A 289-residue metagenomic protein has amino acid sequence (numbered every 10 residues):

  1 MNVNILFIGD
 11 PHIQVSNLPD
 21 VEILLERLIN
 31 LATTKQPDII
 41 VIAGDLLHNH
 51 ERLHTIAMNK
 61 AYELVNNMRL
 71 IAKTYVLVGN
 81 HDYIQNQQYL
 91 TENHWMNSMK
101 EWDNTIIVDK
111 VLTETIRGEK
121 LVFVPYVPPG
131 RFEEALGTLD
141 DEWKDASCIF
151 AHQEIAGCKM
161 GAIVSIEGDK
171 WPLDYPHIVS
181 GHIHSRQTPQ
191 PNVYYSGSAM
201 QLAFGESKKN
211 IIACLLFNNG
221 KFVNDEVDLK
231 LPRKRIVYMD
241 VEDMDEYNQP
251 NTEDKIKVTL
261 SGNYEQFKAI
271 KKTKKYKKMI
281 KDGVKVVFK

Functional and structural regions predicted by a protein language model:
N2-N4, P11, S16-T113, W171-Y175: Core catalytic region of metal-dependent phosphoesterases/phosphodiesterases, especially metallo-beta-lactamase-like
V3-I5, I39, E119-K120, S147-C148 (+1 more regions): Structural motif
G9-I13, D45-L46, N80-D82, P125-V127 (+4 more regions): Active-site metal-binding loops of divalent metal-dependent hydrolases
I56, F217-K289: Accessory, non-catalytic peripheral segments of nucleic-acid enzymes
N66-L70, D140-W143, G168-D174, Q249-N251 (+1 more regions): Short, conserved loop/helix-junction motifs that constitute active-site signature segments in enzyme catalytic cores
D82-D169: Conserved catalytic scaffold of divalent metal-dependent phosphoesterases
T105-I106, E119-L121, S147, P191-S196 (+1 more regions): Active-site regions of enzymes building and remodeling cell-envelope glycoconjugates
A156-F222: Conserved beta-sheet core of the metallophosphoesterase superfamily
